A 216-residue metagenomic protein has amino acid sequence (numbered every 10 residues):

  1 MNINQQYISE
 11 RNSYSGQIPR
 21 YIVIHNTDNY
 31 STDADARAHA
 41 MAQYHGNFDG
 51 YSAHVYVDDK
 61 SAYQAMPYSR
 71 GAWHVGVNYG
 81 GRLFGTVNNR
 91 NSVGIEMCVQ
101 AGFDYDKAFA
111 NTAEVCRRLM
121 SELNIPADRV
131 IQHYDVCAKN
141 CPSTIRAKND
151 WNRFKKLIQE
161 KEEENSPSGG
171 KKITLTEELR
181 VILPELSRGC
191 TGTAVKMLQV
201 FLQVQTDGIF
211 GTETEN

Functional and structural regions predicted by a protein language model:
M1-N88: N-terminal catalytic cores of peptidoglycan-degrading enzymes
I3-Q5, S15-I22, T86, R90-G94 (+1 more regions): Basic/polar, cationic surfaces and motifs that engage anionic cell-wall and phosphate/carboxylate ligands
N26, M97-V99, T212: Short glycine-centered, acidic/aromatic-flanked micro-motifs in structured strand/loop junctions that mark active-site
A65, C141, L186: Short clusters of hydrophobic/aromatic residues that line enzyme substrate/ligand-binding pockets
S69, C137, E213: Residue-level detector of flexible, active-site-proximal loop/helix-junction positions within diverse enzyme catalytic
G102-A110, K148-N149, R188-K196, G208-E213: Soluble non-cytosolic domains of exported or imported proteins
E163-I209: Acidic, Ser/Thr/Pro/Gly-enriched interdomain connector segments
